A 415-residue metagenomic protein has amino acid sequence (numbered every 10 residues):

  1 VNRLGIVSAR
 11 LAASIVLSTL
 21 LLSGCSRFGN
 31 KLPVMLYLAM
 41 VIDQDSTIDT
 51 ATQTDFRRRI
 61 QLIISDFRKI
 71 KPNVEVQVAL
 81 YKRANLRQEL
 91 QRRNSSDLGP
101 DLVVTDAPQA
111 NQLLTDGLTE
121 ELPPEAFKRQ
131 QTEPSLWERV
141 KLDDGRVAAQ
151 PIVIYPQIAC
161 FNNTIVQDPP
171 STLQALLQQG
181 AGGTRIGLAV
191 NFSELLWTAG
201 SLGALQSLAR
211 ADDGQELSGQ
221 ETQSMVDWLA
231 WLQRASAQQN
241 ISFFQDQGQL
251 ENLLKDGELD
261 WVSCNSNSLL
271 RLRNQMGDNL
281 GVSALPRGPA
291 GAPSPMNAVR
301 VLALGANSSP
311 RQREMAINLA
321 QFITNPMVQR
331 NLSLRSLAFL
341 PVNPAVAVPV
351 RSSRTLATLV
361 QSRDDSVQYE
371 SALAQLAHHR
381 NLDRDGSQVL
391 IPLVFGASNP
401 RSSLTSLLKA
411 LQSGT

Functional and structural regions predicted by a protein language model:
L4, S14-Q109, S413-T415: Conserved N-terminal structural module of periplasmic/extracytoplasmic solute-binding proteins
L80-E89, S242-N252: Short helix-initiation/N-cap motifs at beta->coil->alpha
A107-I158, D168, S283: Hinge/lid segment of periplasmic solute-binding proteins
A110-Q112, K255, S263-N279: A ligand-binding cleft/hinge motif common to bilobed small-molecule-binding domains
A148-V153, Q157, Q174-V226, L259: Extracytoplasmic/periplasmic solute-binding protein
G214-D246: Glycine-centered hinge/linker elements that transmit conformational signals in sensory and ligand-binding systems
N274-F339: Extracytoplasmic/periplasmic substrate-recognition and gating elements
L334-Q388, P392: Long, aromatic- and glycine/proline-rich binding clefts that accommodate carbohydrate-like moieties
